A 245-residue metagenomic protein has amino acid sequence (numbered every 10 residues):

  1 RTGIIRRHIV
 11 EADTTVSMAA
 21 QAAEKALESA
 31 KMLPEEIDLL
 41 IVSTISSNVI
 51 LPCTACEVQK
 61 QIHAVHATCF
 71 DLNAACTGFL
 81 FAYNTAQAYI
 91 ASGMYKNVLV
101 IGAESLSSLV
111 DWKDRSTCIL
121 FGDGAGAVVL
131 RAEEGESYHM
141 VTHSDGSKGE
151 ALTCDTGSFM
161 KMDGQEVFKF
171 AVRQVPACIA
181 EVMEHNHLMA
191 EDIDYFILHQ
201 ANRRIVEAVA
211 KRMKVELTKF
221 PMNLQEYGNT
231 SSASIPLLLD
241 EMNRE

Functional and structural regions predicted by a protein language model:
R1-A12, K113-R173, A177: Condensing-enzyme catalytic core mediating Claisen C-C bond formation in acyl metabolism
V16, A20-A23, L27, S46-S47 (+4 more regions): Claisen-condensing/thiolase-fold acyl-transfer catalytic domains that form or cleave C-C bonds in fatty acid
A22-D38, A177-D194, M242-E245: Phosphate/pyrophosphate-binding loops at sites that engage ATP/ADP/AMP, CoA/4′-phosphopantetheine, polyphosphate
S29, L33-V65: Anion-binding (especially nucleotide phosphate/pyrophosphate-binding) glycine-rich loop and adjoining beta-alpha core
D38-V42, T68, N97-E104: A short, small-residue-rich loop immediately preceding and capping a beta-strand
V49-H63, L99-L106, E150, C154 (+1 more regions): Acidic-glycine-rich active-site phosphate/pyrophosphate-binding loop
V49-L51, G78-F81, L106-V110, G146-K148: Short, well-ordered, mixed-charge alpha-helical segments that flank or form enzyme active sites
Y83-S144, L238-E245: Conserved beta-strand-centric core segments of catalytic alpha/beta enzyme folds
